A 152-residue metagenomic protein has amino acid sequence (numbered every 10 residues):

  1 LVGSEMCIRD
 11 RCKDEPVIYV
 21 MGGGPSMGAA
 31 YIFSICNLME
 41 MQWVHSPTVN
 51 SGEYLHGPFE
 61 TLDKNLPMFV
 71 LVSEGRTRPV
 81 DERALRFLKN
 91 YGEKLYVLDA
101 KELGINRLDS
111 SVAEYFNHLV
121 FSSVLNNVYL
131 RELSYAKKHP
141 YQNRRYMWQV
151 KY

Functional and structural regions predicted by a protein language model:
L1-I8: Short, small-residue-biased leader/transition segments that mark boundaries at the very start of proteins
I8-Y152: A SIS-like phosphosugar-recognition module
